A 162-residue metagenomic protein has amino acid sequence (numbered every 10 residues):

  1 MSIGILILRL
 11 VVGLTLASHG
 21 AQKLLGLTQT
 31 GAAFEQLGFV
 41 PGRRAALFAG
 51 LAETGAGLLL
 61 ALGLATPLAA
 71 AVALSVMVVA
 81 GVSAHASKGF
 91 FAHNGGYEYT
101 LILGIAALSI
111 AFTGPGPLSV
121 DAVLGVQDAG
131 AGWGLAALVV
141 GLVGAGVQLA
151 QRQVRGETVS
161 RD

Functional and structural regions predicted by a protein language model:
M1-L25, R43, L47, T66-D162: Extended, low-polarity transmembrane helix blocks
V12-G13, F34, G57: Generic signal for short, ordered secondary-structure residues within or immediately flanking folded domains
G26-F48: Membrane-interface interhelical connector segments
L51-A61, A84-H85: Hydrophobic, membrane-inserted alpha-helices
